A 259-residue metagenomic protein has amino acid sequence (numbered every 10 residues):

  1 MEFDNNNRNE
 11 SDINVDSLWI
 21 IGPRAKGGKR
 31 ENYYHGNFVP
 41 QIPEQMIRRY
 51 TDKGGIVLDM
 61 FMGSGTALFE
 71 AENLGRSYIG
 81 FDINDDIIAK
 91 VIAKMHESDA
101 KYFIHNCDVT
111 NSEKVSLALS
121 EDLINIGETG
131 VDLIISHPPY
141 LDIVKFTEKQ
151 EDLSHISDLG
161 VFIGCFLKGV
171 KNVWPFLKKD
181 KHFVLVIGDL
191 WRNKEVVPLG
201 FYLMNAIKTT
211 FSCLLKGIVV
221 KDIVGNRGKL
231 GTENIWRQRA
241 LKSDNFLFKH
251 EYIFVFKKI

Functional and structural regions predicted by a protein language model:
M1-I259: Class I S-adenosyl-L-methionine-dependent methyltransferase catalytic core
